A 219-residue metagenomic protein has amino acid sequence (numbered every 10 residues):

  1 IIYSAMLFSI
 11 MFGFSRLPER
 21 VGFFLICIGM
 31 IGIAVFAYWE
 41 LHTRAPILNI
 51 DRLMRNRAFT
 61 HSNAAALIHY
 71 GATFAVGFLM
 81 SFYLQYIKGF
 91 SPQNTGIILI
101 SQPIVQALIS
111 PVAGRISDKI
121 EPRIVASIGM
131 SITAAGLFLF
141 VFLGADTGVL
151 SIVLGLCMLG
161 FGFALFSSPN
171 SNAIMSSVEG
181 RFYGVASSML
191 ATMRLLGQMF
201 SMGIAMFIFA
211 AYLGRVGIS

Functional and structural regions predicted by a protein language model:
I1-Y3, I128: Select subsegments of transmembrane alpha-helices in polytopic membrane proteins, especially boundary-proximal
Y3-L25, Y38: Phenylalanine-glycine-rich, low-complexity intrinsically disordered regions, typified by the FG/GLFG repeat domains
S4-L7, M30, F74: Alpha-helical transmembrane segments of multi-pass membrane proteins
S9-F12, G32-F36, T133, L137: Helical transmembrane-bundle signal
R16, G32-R44, F209-V216: Structural signal for alpha-helical transmembrane segments and their membrane-water exit/capping regions in multi-pass
F24-G32: Hydrophobic core segments of alpha-helical transmembrane domains in multi-pass membrane proteins
L25, P46-I218: 12-transmembrane solute porter fold
